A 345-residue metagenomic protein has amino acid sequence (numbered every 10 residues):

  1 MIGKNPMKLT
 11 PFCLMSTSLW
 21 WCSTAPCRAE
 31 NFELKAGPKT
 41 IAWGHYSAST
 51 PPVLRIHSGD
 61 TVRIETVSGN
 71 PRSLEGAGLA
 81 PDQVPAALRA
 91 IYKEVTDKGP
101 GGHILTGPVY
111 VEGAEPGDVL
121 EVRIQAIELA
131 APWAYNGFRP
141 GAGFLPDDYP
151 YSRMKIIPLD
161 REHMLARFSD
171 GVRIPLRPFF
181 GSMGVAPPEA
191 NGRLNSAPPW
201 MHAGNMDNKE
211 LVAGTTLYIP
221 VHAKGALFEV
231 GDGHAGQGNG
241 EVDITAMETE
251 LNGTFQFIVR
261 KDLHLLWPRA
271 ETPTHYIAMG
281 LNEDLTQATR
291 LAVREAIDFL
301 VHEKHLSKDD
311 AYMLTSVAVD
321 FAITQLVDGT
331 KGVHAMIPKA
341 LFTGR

Functional and structural regions predicted by a protein language model:
F12-C22: Bacterial N-terminal signal peptides
T24-A29: Sec/Tat signal peptide C-region and signal peptidase I cleavage site
E30-A42, D82-P100, M183-A197: Short, basic/aromatic beta-hairpin or loop at an interaction surface
K35-I41, S47-R63, S68, D97 (+8 more regions): Alpha/propeptide regions of enzymes that mature by internal proteolysis
G69-E112, I124: Extended, compositionally biased flexible segments
G69-P81, I127-G137, G225-A235, Q325-V327: Short, Lys/Arg- and Gly-enriched loop/turn segments at beta-strand edges
H103-I104, A126-V212: Intrinsically disordered, low-complexity linker/loop segments enriched in Gly/Pro and charged/polar residues
L176-L285: Conserved mixed alpha/beta catalytic, RNA-binding, or beta-rich assembly cores of soluble enzyme, regulatory
